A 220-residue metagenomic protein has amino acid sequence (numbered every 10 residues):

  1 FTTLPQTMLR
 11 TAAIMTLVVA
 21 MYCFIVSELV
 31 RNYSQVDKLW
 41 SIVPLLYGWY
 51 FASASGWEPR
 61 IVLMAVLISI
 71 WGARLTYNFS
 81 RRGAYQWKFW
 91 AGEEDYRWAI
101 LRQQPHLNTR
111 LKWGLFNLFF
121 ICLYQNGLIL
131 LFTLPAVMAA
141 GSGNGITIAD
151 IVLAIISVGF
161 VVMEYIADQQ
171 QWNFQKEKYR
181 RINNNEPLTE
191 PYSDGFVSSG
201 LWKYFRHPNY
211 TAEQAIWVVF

Functional and structural regions predicted by a protein language model:
F1-F220: Membrane-anchoring alpha-helices and their flanking helix-loop junctions
